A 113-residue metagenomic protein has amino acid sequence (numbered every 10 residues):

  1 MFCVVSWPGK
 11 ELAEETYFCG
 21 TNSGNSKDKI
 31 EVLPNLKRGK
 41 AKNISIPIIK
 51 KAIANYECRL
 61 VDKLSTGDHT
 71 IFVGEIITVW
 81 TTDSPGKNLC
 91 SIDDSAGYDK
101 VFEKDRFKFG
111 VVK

Functional and structural regions predicted by a protein language model:
M1-K113: Basic, polyanion-binding surface patches
